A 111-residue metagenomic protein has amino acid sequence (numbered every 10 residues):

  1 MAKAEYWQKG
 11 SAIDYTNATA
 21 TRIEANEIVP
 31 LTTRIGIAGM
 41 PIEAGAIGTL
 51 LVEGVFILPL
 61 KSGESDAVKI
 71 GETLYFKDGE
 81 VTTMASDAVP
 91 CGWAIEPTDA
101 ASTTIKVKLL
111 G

Functional and structural regions predicted by a protein language model:
M1-G111: Surface-exposed, low-hydrophobicity beta-strand/loop segments enriched in small/polar/acidic residues
